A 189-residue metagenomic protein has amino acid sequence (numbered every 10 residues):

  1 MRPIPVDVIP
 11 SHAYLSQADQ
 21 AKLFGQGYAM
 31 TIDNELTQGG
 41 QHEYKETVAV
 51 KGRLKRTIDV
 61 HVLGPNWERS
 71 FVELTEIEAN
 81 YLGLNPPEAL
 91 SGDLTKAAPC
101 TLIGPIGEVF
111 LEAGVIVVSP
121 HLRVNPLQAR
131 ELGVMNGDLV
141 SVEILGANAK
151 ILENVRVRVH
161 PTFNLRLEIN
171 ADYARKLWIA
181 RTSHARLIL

Functional and structural regions predicted by a protein language model:
M1-P3: Extreme N-terminal starter segment of soluble prokaryotic enzymes
P5-R53, I58-P105, F110-E143, E153-H184 (+1 more regions): Short beta-strand-centered segments at strand-helix junctions
G146: Acidic, glycine-rich active-site loops and adjacent beta-strand->loop/helix elements that engage anionic groups
A149-I151: Short coil-to-beta-strand transition motifs
